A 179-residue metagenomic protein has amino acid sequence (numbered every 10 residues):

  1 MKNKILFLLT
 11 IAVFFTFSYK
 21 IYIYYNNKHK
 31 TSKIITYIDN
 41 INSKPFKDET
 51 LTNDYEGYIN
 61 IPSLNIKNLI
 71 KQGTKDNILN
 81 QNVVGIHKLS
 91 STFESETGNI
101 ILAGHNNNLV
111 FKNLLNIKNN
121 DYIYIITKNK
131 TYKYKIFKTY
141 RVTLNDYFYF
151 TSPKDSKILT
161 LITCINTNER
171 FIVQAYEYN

Functional and structural regions predicted by a protein language model:
K4-N179: Solvent-exposed, non-transmembrane regions of membrane-associated and secreted proteins
